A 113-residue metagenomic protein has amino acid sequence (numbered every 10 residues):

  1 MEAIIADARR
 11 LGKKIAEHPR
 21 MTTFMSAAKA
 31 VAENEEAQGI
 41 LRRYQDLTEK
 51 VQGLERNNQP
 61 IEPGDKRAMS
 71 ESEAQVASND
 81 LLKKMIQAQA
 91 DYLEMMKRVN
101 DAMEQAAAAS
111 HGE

Functional and structural regions predicted by a protein language model:
M1-E113: Terminal, compositionally biased segments used for targeting/anchoring and flexible tails
